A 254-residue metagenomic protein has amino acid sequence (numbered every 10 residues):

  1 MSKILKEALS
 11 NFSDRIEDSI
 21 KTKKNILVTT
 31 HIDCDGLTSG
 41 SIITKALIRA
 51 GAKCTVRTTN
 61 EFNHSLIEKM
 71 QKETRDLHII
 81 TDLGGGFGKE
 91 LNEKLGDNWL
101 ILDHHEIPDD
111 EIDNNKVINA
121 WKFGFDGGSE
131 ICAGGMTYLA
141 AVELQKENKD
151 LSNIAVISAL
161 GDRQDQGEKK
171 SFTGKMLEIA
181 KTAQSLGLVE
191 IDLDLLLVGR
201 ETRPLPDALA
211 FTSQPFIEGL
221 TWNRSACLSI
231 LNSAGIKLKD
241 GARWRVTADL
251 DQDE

Functional and structural regions predicted by a protein language model:
M1-E254: Replace "Mg2+/Mn2+-dependent" with "divalent metal-dependent
